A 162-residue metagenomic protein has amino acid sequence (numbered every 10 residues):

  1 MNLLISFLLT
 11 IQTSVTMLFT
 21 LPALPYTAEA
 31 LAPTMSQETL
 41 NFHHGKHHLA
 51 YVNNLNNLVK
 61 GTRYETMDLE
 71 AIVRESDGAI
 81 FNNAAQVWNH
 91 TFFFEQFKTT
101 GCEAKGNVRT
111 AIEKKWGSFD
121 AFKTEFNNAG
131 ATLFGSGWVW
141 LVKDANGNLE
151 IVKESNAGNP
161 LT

Functional and structural regions predicted by a protein language model:
M1-T10: Sec-dependent signal peptide recognition, specifically the positively charged N-region followed immediately by
V15-T162: Feature for soluble, non-membrane regions of globular proteins
